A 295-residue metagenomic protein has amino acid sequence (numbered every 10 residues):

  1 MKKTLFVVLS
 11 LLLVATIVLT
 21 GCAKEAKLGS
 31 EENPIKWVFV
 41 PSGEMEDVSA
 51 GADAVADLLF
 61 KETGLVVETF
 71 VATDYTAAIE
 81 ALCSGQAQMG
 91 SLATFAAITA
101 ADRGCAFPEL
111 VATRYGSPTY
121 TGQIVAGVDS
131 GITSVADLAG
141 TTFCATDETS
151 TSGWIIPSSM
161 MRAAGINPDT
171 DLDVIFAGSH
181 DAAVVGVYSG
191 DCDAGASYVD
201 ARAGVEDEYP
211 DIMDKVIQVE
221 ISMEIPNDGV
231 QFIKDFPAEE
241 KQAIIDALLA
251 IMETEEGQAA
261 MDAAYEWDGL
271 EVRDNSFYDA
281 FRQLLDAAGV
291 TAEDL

Functional and structural regions predicted by a protein language model:
M1-P34, L295: Short, low-complexity disordered leader/linker segments with a strong preference for bacterial N-terminal type II
E32, W37-E62, A72, F95 (+5 more regions): Bilobed "Venus flytrap"/periplasmic-binding protein-like clamshell domains and structurally analogous long
E32-F39, G43-A54, F60, I225 (+2 more regions): An extracytoplasmic/periplasmic, membrane-proximal ligand-sensing/linker region
F39-P41, V71-Y75, G85-R103, V111-A112 (+1 more regions): Beta->alpha turn/N-cap motifs
F60-G64, C83-S84, D102, R162-I166 (+5 more regions): Sec-exported extracytoplasmic/periplasmic mature domains
E68-F70, D173-I175, I217-V219: General small-molecule cofactor/ligand-binding pocket signal
E80-D137: Acidic, polar ligand-binding/catalytic clefts
A100-A112, P168, V205-V219: Ligand-binding "clamshell"
